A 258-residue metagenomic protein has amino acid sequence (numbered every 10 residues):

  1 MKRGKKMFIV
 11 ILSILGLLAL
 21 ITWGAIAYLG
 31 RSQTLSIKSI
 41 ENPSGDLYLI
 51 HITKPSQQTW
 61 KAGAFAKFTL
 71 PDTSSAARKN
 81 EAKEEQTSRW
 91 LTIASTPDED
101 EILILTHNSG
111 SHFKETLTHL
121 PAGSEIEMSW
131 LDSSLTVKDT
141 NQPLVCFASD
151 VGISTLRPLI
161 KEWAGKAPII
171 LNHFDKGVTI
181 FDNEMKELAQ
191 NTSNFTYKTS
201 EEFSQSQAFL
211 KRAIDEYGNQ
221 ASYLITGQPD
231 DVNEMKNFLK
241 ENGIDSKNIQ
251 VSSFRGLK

Functional and structural regions predicted by a protein language model:
M1-L15: N-terminal Sec-pathway targeting helices
R3-K6, K83, S193, K236: Intrinsic low-complexity, intrinsically disordered segments enriched in polar/basic residues
V10-S13, W23, A27-G30, H112-K258: FNR/FR-type flavoprotein reductase catalytic core
L20-W23, Y28-A122, D175: Ferredoxin-reductase
